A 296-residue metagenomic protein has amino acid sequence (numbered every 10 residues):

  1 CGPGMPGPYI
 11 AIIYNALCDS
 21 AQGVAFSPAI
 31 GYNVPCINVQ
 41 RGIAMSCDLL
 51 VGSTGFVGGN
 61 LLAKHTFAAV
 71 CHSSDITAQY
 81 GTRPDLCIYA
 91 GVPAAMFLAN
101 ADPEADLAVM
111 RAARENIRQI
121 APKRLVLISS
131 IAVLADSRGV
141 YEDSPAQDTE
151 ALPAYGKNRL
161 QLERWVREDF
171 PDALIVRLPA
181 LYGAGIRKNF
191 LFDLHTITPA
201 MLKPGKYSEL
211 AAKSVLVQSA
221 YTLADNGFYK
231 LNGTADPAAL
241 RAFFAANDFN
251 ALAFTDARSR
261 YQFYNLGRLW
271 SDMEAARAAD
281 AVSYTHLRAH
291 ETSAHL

Functional and structural regions predicted by a protein language model:
D48-H65: N-terminal Rossmann NAD(P)H-binding glycine-rich loop of SDR-like oxidoreductase domains
A78-P122, L127-V140: NAD(P)H-binding glycine-rich loop region in Rossmannoid oxidoreductase-like domains and their noncatalytic homologs
P103, D148-L160, Q262-F263: Short-chain dehydrogenase/reductase
V140-G156, H195, P199-A200, A211-S214: Catalytic loop of short-chain dehydrogenase/reductase
L152-L174: Active-site Tyr-X1-5-Lys
D172-Y261, R268: NAD(P)-dependent short-chain dehydrogenase/reductase
T285-H295: Conserved small/polar residues in nucleotide/adenosyl-binding loops
